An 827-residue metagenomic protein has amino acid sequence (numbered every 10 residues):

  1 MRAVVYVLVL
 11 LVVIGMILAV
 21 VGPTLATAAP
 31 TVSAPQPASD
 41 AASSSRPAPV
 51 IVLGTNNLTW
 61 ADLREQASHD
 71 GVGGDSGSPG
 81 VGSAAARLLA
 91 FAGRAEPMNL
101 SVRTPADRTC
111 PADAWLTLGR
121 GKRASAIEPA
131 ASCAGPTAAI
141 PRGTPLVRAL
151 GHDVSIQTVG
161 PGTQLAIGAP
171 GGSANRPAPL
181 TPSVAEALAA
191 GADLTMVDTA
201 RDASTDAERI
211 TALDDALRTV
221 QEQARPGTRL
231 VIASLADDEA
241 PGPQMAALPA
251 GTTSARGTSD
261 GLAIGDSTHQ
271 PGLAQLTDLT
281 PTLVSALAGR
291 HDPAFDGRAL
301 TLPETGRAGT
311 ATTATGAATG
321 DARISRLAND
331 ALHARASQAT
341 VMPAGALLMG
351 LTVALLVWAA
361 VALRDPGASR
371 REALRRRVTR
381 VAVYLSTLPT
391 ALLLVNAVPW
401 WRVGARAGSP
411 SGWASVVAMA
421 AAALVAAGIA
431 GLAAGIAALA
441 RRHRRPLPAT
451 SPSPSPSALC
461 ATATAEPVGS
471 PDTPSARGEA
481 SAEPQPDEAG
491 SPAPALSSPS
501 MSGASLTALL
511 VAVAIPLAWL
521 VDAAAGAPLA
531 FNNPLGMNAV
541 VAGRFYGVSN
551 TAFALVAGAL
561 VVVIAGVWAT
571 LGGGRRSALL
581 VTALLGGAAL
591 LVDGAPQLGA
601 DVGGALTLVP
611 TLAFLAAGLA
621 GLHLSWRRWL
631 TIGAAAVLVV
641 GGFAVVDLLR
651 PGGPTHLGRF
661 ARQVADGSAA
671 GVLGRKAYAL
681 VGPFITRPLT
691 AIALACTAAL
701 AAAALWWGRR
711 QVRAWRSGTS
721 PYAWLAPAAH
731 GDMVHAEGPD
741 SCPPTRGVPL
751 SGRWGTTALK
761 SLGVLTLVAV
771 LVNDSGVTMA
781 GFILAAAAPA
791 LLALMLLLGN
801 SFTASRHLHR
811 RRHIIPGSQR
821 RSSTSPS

Functional and structural regions predicted by a protein language model:
M1-V32: Hydrophobic secretory-pathway targeting helix
V21-S337: Soluble extramembrane regions of membrane proteins in the secretory/endomembrane system
R290-D296, P303-E304, T313-G350, A512-F553 (+3 more regions): Transmembrane catalytic cores of multi-pass membrane glycosyltransferases and polysaccharide-assembly enzymes
R323-A449, A493-A539, T551-R576: Core alpha-helical transmembrane segments of integral membrane proteins
L348-V357, V417-L439, L459, Y546-A569 (+3 more regions): Hydrophobic cores of alpha-helical transmembrane segments in multi-pass inner/ER membrane proteins, independent
D365-T379, R441-S505, Q711-R753, T757 (+1 more regions): Membrane-interfacial, low-structure loops and terminal tails that flank and connect transmembrane helices in multi-pass
D593-V602, L771-T778: Membrane-interface helix caps and helix-loop-helix hairpins in membrane proteins
W626-F643, P654-D666, A670-S827: Long, compositionally biased intrinsically disordered regions
